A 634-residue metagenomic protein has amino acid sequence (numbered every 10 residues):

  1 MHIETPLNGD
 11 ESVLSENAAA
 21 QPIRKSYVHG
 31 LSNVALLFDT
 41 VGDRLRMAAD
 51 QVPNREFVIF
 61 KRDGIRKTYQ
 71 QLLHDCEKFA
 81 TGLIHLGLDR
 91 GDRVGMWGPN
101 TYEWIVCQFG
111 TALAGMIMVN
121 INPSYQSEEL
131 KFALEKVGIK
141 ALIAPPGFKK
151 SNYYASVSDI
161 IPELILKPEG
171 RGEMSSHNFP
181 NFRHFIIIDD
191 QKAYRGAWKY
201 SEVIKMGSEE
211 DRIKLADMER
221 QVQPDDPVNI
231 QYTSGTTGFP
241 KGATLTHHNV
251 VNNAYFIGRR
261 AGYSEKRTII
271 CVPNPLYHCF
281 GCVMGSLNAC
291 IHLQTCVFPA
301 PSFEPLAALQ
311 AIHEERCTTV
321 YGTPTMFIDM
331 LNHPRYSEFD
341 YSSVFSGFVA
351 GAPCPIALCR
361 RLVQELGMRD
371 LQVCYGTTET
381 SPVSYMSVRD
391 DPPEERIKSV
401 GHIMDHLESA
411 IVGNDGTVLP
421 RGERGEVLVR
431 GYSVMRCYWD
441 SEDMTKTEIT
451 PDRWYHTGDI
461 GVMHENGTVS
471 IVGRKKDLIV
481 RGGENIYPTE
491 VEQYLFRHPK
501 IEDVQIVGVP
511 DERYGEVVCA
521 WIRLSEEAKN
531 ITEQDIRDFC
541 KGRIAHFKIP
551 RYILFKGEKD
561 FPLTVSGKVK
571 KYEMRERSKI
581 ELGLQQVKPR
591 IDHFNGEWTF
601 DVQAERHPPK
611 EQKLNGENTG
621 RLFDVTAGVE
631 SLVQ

Functional and structural regions predicted by a protein language model:
H2-D10, M116-E202, E526: Structural core segment of the AMP-binding/adenylate-forming
N33, L37, F57-F109, Q126-K131 (+2 more regions): Conserved AMP-binding/adenylate-forming core of the ANL superfamily
L86-L88, G207-D226, I230-V272, M284 (+1 more regions): Conserved adenylate-forming
Y125-F132, L142-A144, V320, G431 (+4 more regions): AMP-binding/adenylate-forming catalytic core of the ANL superfamily
H184, I479, Q505-D511, C519-R523 (+1 more regions): Conserved C-terminal "lid"/linker of ANL adenylate-forming enzymes
E202-M206, C317-G322, L331-E395, E408 (+1 more regions): Gly/Ser/Thr-rich phosphate-binding loop
V251-I269, C279-T319, D329, H333: Conserved AMP-binding/adenylation subdomain of ANL enzymes
H402-H406, T417-E448, E484-I486, E581: Conserved ATP/PPi-binding loop(s) of AMP-dependent carboxylate-activating enzymes
